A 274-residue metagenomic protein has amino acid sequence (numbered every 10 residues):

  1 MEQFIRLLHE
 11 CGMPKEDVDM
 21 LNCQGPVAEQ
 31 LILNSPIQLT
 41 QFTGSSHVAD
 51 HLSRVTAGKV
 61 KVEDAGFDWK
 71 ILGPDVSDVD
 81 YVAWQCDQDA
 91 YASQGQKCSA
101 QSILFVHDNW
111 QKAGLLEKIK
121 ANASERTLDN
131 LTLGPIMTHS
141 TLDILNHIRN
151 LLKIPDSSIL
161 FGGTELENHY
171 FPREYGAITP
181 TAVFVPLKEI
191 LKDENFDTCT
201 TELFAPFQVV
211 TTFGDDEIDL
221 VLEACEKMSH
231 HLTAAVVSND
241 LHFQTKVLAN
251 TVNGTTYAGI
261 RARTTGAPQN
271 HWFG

Functional and structural regions predicted by a protein language model:
M1-P26: PLP-dependent aminotransferase-like
I5, M13, I37, I71 (+3 more regions): Conserved C-terminal structural/oligomerization subdomain of aldehyde/semialdehyde dehydrogenase
L7-P14, N34-S35, L39, H47-D193 (+2 more regions): ALDH superfamily catalytic-core signature
D17-D19, I103, D240: Residues at or immediately flanking beta-strands
D19-V48: Active-site phosphate-binding strand-loop segment of PLP-dependent enzymes
L21, T43, E63, H107 (+2 more regions): Generic beta-sheet signal
C23-Q30, T138-N150, A267-N270: Short, conserved secondary-structure transition motifs
L31, H51-V55, F243-V247: A short acidic, amphipathic alpha-helical/loop segment
